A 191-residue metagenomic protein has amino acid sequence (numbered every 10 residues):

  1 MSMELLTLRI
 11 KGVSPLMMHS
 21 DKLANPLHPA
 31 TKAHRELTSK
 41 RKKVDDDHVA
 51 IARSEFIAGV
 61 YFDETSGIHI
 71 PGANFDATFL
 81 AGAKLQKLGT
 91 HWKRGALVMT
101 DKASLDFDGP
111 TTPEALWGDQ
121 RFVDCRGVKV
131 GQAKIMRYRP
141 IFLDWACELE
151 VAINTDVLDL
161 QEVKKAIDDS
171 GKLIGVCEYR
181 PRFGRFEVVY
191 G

Functional and structural regions predicted by a protein language model:
M1-G191: RNA-interacting cores
